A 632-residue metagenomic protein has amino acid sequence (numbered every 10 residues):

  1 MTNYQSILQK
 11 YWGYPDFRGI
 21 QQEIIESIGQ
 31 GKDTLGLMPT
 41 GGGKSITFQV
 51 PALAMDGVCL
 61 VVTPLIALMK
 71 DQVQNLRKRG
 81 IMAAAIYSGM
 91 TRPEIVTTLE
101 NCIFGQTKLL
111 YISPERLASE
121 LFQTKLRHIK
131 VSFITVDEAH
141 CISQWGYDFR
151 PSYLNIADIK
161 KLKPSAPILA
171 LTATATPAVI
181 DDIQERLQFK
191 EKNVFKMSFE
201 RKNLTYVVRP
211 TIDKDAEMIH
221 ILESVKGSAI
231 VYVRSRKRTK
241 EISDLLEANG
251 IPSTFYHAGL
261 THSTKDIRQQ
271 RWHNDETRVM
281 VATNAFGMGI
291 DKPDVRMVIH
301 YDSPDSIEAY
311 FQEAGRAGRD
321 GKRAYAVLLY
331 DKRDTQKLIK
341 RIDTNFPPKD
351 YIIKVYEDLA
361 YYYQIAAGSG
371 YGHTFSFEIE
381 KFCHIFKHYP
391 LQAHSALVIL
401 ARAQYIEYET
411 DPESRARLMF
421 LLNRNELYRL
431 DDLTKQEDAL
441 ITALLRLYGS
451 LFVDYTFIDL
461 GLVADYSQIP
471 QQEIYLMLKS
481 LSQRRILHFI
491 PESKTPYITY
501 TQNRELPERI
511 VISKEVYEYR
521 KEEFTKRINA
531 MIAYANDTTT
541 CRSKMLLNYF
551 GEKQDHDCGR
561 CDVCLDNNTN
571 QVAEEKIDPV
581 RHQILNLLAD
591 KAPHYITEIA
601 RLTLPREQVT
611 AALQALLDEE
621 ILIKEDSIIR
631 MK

Functional and structural regions predicted by a protein language model:
T2-Y11, P15-G19, E23-S45, P51-M55 (+3 more regions): Helicase motor core with emphasis on the C-terminal RecA-like subdomain
K44, C59, I621, D626-I629: Residue-level marker of intrinsically disordered, low-complexity segments enriched for small/polar residues
T277, V295, S303-Q312, G318-D626: C-terminal accessory region of SF2 helicases/translocases
N567, M631-K632: Short beta-strand-to-coil "C-cap" segments at the C-terminal boundary of structured domains/repeats, marking
